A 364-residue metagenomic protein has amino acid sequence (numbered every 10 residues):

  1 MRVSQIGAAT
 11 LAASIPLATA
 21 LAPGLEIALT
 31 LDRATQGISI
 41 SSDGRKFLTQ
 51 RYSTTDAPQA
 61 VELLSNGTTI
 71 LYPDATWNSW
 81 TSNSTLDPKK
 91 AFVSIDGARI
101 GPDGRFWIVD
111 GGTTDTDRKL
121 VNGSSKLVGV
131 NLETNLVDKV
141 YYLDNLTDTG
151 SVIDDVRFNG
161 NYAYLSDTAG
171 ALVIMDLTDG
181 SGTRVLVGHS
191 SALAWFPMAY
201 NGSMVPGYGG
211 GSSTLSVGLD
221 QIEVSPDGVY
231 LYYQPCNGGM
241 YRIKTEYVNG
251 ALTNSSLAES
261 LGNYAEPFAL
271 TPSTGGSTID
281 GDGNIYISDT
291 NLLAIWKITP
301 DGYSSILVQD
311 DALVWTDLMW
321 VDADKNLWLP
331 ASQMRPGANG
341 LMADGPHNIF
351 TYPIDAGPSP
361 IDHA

Functional and structural regions predicted by a protein language model:
M1-A20: Fungal secretory targeting signals
E26-P58: Beta-strand-rich domains and repeat architectures in extracellular enzymes and scaffolds, especially beta-propellers
A28, L48-T54, I108-G112, Y164-A169 (+5 more regions): Conserved beta-strand positions in repeat-built beta-propeller and related beta-rich domains
L31-S42, S84-V109, N145-A163, A192-Y230 (+3 more regions): Beta-rich, blade/repeat-based domains predominating in secreted/periplasmic proteins but also intracellular
R45-S82, D117-G123, G129-E133: Beta-propeller domains
F92, G112-Y162, S166-A169: Asp-box/WD-like beta-propeller blade repeats and closely related beta-sheet repeat scaffolds
L177-T183, H189-A192, R242-S255, I354-P358: Short loop/turn segments immediately following beta-strands, especially the blade-tip and inter-blade linker loops
W320-A364: Blade-level signature of beta-propeller repeat domains, shared across WD40, Kelch, NHL, RCC1 and BNR/Asp-box propellers
